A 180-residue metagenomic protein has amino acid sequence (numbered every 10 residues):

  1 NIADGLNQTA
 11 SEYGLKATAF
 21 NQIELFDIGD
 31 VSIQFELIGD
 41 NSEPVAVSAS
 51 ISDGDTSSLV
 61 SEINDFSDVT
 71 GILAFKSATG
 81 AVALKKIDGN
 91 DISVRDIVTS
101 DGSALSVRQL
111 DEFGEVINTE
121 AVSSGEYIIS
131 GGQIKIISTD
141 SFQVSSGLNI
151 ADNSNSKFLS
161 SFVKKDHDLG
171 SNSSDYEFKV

Functional and structural regions predicted by a protein language model:
N1-G147, D152, D175-V180: Extended, beta-strand-rich, solvent-exposed assembly scaffolds of outer structural proteins
D65, F158-V180: Type III/flagellar export substrates
